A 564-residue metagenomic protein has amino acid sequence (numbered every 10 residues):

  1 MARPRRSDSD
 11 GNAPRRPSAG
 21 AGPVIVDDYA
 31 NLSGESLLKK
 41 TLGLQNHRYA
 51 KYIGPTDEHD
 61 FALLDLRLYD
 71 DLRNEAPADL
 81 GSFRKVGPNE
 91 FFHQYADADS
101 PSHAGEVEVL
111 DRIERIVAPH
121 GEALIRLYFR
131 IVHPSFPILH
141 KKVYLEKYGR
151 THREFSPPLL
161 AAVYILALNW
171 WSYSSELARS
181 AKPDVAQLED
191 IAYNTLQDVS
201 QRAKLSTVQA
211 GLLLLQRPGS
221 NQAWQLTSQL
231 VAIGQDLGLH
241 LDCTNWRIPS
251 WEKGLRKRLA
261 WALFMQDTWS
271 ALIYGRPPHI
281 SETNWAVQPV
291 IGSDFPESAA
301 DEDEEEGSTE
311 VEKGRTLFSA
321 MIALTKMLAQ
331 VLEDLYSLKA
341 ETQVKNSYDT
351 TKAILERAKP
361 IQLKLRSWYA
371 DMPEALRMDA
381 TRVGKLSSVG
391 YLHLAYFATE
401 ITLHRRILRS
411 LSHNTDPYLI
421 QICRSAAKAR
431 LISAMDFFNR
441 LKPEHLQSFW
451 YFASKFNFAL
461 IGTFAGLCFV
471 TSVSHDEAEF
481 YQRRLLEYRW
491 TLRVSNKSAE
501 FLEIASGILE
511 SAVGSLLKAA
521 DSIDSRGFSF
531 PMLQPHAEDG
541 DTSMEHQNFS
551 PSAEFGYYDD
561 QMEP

Functional and structural regions predicted by a protein language model:
R5-I131, L166, I322-K352: Intrinsically disordered, low-complexity activation-like regions
A13, A19-D79, F91, E106 (+3 more regions): Fungal C-terminal regulatory tails
L110-E122, V143-A161, K182-T283, G307-S367 (+4 more regions): Extended, leucine-rich alpha-helical cores of fungal transcription factors
R126, R130, P158-E176, Q209-R217: Non-membrane alpha-helical segments in proteins
S135-L145: Eukaryotic beta-rich interaction modules
E176-K182: Elongated alpha-helical scaffolds that mediate protein-protein interactions in large eukaryotic proteins, primarily
H279-E304: Short, flexible helix-coil linker/hinge segments at the edges of structured domains or between repeats
